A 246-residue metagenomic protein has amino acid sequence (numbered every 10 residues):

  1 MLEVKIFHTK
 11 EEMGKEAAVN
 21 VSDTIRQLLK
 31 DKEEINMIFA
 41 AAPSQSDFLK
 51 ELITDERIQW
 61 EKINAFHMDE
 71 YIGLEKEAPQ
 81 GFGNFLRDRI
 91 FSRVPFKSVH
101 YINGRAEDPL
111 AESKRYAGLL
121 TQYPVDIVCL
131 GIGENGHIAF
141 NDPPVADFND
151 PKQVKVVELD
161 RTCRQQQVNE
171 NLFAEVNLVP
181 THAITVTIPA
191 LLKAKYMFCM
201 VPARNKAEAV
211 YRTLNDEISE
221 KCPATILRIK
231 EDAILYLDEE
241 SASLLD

Functional and structural regions predicted by a protein language model:
M1, Q59-C129: Ligand-binding beta-strand-loop-alpha-helix segment within the catalytic cores of soluble metabolic enzymes
M1-M37: N-terminal glycine-/serine-/threonine-rich phosphate-binding loop
R26-E56: Glycine-rich N-terminal segment of FAD-binding domains in flavoprotein oxidoreductases, spanning the beta-loop-helix
E34-I38, S44, L119-D147: A glycine-rich beta-strand to alpha-helix segment that forms a phosphate/ribose-binding loop at ligand/cofactor sites
I38-A42, H67, I102-N103, C129-I132 (+2 more regions): Short beta-strand segments
K50-W60, F82, P143-K152: A glycine- and small-aliphatic-rich helix-loop capping segment at beta-alpha/alpha-beta transitions that lines
A139-V186: Class I SAM-dependent methyltransferase SAM-binding "motif I" and its flanking Rossmann-like core
V186-P189, K193-D246: ATP/nucleoside-binding phosphotransfer catalytic cores, i.e., glycine-rich phosphate-binding loops
